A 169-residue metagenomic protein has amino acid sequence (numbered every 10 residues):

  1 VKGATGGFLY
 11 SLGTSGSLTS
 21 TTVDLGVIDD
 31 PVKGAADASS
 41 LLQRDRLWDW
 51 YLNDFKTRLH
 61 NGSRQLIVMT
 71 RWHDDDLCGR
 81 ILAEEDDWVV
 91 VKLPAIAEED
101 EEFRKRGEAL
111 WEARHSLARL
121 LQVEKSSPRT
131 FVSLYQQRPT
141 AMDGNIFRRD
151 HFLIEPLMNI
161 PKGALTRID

Functional and structural regions predicted by a protein language model:
V1-L18: Conserved nucleotide-state-sensing and coupling region of NTP-binding domains
A4-G6, S20-T22, L59-S63, E85-D86 (+1 more regions): Short, well-ordered loop/turn elements at secondary-structure boundaries
S11, T19-I28: Charge-patterned, long linear interaction tracts outside catalytic cores
S11, W88-K92, R167: Conserved beta-strand scaffold positions in the cores of enzyme catalytic domains, especially in NTP/NDP-utilizing
G13, L93-A95, Q137: Active-site donor-binding loop signature of nucleotide-sugar glycosyltransferases
G16, T21-V23, P94-H115: Extended acidic/charged loop-beta regions that coordinate divalent cations and stabilize anionic phosphate/carboxylate
L25-D100: Signature of the SF2 helicase/ATPase Hel1-core->accessory helical subdomain module
E102-D169: ATPase catalytic-site recognition across NTP-hydrolyzing enzymes
